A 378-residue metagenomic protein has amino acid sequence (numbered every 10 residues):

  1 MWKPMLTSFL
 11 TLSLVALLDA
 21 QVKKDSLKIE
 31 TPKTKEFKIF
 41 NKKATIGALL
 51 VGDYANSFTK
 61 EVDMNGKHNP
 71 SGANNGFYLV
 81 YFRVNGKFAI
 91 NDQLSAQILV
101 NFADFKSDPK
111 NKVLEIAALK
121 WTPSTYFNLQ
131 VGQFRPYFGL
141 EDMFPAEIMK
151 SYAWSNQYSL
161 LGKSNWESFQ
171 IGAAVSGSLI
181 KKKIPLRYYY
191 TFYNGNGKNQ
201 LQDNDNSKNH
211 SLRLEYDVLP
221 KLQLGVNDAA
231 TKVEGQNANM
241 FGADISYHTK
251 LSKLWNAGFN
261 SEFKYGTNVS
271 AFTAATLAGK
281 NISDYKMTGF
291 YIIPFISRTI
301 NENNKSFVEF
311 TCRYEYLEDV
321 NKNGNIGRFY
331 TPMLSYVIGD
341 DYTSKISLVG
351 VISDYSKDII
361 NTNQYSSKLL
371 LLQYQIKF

Functional and structural regions predicted by a protein language model:
M1-K28: Cleavable N-terminal export/targeting peptides
K23, S71-G76, K106-V113, K163-E167 (+5 more regions): Replace "Gram-negative outer membrane beta-barrel proteins" with "bacterial and organellar outer membrane beta-barrel
T34-T59, S71-G197, N206-K208, L212-Q223 (+3 more regions): Outer membrane beta-barrel
I39, Y216-V320, R328-Y330: Detector for outer-membrane/organellar transmembrane beta-barrel domains, recognizing the amphipathic beta-strand
D53-V62, N101-S107, F138, N156 (+7 more regions): Sequence/structural signature of outer-membrane beta-barrel proteins
V62-H68: Short Gly/aromatic-enriched secondary-structure transition segments
T331-V351: C-terminal closing repeat unit and adjoining cap/tail of repeat-based domains
Y365-F378: Outer-membrane beta-barrel "beta-signal"
